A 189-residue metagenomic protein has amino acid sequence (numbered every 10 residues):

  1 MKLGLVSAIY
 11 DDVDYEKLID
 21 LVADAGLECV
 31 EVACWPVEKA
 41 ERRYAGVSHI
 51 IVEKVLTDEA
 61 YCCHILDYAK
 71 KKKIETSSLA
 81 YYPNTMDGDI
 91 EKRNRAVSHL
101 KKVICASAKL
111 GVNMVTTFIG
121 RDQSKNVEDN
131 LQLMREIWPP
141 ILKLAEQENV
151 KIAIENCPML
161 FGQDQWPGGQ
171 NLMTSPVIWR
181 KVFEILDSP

Functional and structural regions predicted by a protein language model:
M1-I9, T116-G120: Short, conserved structural micro-motifs that define repeat-unit consensus positions and nucleotide-binding loops
K2, V13-E16, V30, L79 (+1 more regions): Acidic/histidine-rich catalytic cores of soluble enzymes
L3, L21-L27: A short, Lys/Arg-enriched amphipathic alpha-helix followed by its capping loop at the start of a domain
S7, Y81-P83, I119, N156 (+1 more regions): Short glycine-centered, acidic/aromatic-flanked micro-motifs in structured strand/loop junctions that mark active-site
D11-V22, N94-I104: Short, acidic/polar
L18, R42-Y44, E91, D164-P167: Short aromatic-enriched loop/helix-cap "lid" or pocket-rim segments at secondary-structure transitions that line
E28-P139, E146-K151: Structural motif corresponding to the early beta-alpha repeats
